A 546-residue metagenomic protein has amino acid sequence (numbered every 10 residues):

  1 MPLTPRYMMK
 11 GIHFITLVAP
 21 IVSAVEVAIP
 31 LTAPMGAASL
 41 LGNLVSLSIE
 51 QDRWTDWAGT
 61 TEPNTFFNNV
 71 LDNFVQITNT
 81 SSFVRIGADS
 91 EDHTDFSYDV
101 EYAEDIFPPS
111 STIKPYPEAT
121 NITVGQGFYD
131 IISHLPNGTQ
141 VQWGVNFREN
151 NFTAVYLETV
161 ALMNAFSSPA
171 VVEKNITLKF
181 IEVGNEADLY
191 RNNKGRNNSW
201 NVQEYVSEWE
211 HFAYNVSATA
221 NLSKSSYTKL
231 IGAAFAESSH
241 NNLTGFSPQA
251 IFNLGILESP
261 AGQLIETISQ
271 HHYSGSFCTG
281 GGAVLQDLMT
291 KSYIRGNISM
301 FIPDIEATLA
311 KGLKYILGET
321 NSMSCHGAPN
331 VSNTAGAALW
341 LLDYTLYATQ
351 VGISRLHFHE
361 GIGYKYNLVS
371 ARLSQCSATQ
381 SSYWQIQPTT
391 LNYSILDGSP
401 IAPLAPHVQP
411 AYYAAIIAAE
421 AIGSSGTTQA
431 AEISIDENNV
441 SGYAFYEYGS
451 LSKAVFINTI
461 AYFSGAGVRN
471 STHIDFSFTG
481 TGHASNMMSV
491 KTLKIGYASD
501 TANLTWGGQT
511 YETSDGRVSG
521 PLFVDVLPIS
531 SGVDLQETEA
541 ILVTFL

Functional and structural regions predicted by a protein language model:
M1-A28, V84: Fungal secretory targeting signals
V25-G232, H240-L254: N-terminal catalytic cores of secreted or lumenal carbohydrate-active enzymes
L47, V84, I181, E186 (+6 more regions): Conserved, mostly hydrophobic/aromatic
I49, I86, W143, V183 (+5 more regions): Conserved beta-strand positions
E158-S167, W200-Y344, V351: Noncatalytic carbohydrate-binding groove/subsite architecture in carbohydrate-active enzymes
S324-S441: Aromatic/acidic polysaccharide-binding cleft in carbohydrate-active enzymes
I435-G482, I495, I541: Carbohydrate-binding surface patches
G467-E539: Acidic, Ser/Thr/Pro-rich beta/coil linker or hinge segments at domain junctions
